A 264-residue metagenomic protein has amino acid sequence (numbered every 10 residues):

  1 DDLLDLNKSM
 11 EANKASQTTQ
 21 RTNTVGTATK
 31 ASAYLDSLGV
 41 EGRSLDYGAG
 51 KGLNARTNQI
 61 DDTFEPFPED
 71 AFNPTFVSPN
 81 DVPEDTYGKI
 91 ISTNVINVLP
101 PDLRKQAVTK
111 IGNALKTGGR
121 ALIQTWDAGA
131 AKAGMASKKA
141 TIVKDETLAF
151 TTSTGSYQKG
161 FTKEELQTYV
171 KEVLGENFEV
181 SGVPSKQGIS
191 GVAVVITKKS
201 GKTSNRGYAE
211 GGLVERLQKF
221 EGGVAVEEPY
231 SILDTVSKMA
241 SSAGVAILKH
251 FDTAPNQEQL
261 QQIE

Functional and structural regions predicted by a protein language model:
D1-A15, S200-E264: Gly/Thr/Ser/Pro-rich low-complexity intrinsically disordered regions
N7-P83, R120-G201: Class I (Rossmann-like) S-adenosyl-L-methionine-dependent methyltransferase catalytic domain, capturing the SAM-binding
I91-N94: A conserved beta-strand element that flanks and buttresses the S-adenosyl-L-methionine
I96-N97, A128: A short, flexible beta-alpha/helix-coil linker loop
N97-L103: A short His-aromatic
K105-R120: A short glycine-rich, Lys/Arg-flanked "PGG" loop and its adjoining helix->strand segment in the class I
